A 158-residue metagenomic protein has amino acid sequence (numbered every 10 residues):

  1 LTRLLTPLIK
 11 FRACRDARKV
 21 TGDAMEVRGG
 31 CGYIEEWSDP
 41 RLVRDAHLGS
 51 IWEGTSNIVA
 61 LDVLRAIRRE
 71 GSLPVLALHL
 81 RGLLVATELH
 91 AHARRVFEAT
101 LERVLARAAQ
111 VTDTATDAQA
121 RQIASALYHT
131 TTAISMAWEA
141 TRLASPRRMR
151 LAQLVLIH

Functional and structural regions predicted by a protein language model:
L1-H158: Flavin-dependent oxidoreductase catalytic core characteristic of acyl-CoA dehydrogenase/oxidase-like enzymes
